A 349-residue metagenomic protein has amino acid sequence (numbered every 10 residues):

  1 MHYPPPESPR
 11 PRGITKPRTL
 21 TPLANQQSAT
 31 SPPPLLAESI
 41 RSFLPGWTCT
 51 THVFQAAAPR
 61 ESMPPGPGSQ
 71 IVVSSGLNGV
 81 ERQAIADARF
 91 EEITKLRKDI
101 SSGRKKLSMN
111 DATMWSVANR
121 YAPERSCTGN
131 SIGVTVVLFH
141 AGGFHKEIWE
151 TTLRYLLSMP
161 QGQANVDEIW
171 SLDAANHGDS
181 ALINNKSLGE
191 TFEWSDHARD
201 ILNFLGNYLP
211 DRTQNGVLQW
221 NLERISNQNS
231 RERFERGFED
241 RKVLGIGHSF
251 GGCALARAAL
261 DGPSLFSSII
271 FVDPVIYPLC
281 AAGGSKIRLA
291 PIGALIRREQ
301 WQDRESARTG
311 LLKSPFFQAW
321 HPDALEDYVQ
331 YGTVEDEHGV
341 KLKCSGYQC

Functional and structural regions predicted by a protein language model:
P22-T128: N-terminal cap/lid segment of alpha/beta-hydrolase-fold proteins
P65-S69, W149-T152, L182-K186, R257 (+1 more regions): Short coil/turn segments at secondary-structure boundaries
N110-A112, A174-I246: Active-site loop/oxyanion-hole signature of alpha/beta-hydrolase fold enzymes
D111-M114, R125-S126, S131-L182: Conserved HGGG/HGGXW glycine-rich cap/lid loop of the alpha/beta-hydrolase fold
V136-L138, N185-G189, R257, A290-I296 (+1 more regions): Short interface patches used for recognition in eukaryotic signaling and trafficking proteins
E150, R154, L202, G252-L260: Short, hydrophobic alpha-helix immediately C-terminal to the catalytic nucleophile
S226-G283: Conserved hydrolase catalytic core segment
I287-C349: Alpha/beta-hydrolase
